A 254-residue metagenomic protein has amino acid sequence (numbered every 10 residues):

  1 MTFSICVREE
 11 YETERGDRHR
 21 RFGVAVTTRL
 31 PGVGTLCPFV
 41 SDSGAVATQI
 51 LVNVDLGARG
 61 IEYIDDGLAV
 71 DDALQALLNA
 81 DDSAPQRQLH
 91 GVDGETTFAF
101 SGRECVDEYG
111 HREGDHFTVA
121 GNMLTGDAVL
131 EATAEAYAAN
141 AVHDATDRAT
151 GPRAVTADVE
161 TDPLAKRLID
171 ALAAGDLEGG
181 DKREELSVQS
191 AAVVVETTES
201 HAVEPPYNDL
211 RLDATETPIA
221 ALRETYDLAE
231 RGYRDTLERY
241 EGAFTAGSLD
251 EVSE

Functional and structural regions predicted by a protein language model:
M1-E254: N-terminal nucleophile
